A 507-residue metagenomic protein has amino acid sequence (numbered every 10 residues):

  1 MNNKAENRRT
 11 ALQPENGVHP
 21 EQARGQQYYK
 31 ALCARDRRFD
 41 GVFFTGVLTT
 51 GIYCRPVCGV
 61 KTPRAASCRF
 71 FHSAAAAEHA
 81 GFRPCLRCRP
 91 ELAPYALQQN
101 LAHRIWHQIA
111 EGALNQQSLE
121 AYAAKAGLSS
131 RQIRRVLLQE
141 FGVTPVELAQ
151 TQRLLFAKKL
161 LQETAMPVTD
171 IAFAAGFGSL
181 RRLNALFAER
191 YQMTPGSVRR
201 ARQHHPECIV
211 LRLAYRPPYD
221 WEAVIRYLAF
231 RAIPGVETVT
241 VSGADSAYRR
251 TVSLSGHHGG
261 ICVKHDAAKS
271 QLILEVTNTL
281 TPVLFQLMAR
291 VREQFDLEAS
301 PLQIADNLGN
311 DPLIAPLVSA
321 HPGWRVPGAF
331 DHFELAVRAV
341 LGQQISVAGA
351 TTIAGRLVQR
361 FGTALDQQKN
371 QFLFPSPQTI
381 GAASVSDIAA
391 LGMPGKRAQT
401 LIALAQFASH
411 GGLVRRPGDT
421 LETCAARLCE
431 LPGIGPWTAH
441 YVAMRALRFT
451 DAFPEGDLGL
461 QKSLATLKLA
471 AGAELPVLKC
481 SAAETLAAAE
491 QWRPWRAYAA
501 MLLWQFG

Functional and structural regions predicted by a protein language model:
N2-L12, V18-G507: HhH-family (HhH-GPD) DNA N-glycosylase catalytic core used in base-excision repair
